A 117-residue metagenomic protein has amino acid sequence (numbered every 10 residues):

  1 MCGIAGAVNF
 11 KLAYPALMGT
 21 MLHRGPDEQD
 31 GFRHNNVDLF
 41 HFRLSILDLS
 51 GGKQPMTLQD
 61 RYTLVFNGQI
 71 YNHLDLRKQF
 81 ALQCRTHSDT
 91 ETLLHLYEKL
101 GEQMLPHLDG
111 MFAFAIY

Functional and structural regions predicted by a protein language model:
M1-Y117: N-terminus-centric sequence/structural signature that marks the extreme N-terminus and adjacent "lid/interface" module
